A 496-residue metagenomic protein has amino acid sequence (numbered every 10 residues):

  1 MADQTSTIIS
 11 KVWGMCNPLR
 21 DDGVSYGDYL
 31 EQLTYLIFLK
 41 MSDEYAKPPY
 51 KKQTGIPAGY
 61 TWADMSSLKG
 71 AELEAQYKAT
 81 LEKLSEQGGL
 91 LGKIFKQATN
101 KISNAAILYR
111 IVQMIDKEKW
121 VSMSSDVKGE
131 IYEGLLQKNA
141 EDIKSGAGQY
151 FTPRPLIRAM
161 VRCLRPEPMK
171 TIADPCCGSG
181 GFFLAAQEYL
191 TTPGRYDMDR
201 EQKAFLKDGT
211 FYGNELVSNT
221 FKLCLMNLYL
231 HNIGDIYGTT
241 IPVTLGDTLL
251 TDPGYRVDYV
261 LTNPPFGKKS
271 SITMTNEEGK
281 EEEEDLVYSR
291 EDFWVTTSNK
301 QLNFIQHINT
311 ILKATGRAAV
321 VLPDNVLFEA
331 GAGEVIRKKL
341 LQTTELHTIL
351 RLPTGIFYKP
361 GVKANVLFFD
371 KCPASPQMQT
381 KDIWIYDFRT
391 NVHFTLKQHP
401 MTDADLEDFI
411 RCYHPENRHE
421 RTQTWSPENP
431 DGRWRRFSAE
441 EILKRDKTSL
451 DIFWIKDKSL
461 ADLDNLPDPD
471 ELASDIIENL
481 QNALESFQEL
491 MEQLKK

Functional and structural regions predicted by a protein language model:
M1-P168, N232, Y237-T248, R351-G355 (+2 more regions): Non-catalytic, mostly N-terminal accessory regions of nucleic-acid modification and defense proteins
Y29, L216-F221, W294-F369: Conserved Class I SAM-dependent methyltransferase catalytic core
S42, D370-A374: Short loop segments at secondary-structure junctions
D142, Q149, K203-F205, L250-P253 (+3 more regions): Replace "in large, NTP-powered and nucleic-acid-processing enzymes" with "in large, NTP-powered factors and other
G146-T262, G267-M274, E278-K280, R290-D292 (+3 more regions): Conserved S-adenosyl-L-methionine
C224, N263, D285-L286, I308 (+1 more regions): Conserved RecA-like P-loop NTPase ATPase core
V257-D258, V362-F368, H399-A404: Short, surface-exposed amphipathic charged segments that create phosphate/polyanion-binding patches used for binding
S271-N299, D324-A332, P353-K359, A374 (+3 more regions): Short, contiguous acidic/charged loop-to-helix segments that flank catalytic cores in large enzymes
